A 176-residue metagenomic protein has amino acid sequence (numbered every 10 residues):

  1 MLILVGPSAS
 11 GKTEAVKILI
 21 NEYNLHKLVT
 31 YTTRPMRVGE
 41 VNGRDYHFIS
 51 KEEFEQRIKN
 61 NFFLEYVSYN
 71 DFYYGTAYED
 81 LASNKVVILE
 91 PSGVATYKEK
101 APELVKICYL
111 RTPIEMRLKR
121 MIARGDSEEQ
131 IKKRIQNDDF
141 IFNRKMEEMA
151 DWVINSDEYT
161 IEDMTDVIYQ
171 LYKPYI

Functional and structural regions predicted by a protein language model:
L4: Hydrophobic anchor at the beta1->P-loop junction of P-loop NTPases
P7: P-loop (Walker A) phosphate-binding loop of NTP-binding proteins
K12-T13: Walker A/P-loop
N21-V29: Post-Walker A helix-loop "phosphate-sensing" segment adjacent to the P-loop in P-loop NTPases
T32-K85, L89-S92: ATP-dependent small-molecule kinase phosphotransfer cores that center on conserved nucleotide phosphate-binding segments
V86-E90, A101-I122: Conserved phosphate-donor/acceptor-positioning beta-strand/loop module used by diverse small-molecule
D126-L171: Small-molecule kinase domains that catalyze NTP-dependent phosphoryl transfer to phosphate-bearing small molecules
